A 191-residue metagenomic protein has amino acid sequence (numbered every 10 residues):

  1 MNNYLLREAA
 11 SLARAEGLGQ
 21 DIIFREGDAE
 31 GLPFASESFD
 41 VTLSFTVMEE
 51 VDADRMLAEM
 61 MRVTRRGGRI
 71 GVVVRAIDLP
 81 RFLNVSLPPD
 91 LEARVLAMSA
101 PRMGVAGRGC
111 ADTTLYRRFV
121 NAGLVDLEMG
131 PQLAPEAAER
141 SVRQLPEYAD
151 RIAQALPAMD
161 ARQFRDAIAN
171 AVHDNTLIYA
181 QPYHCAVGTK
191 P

Functional and structural regions predicted by a protein language model:
M1-L32, R55-A58: Class I SAM-dependent methyltransferase SAM/SAH-binding core
A13, L87, S141-L145: Short low-complexity, flexible loop/linker segments enriched in glycine and/or proline with clustered acidic
R25, L43, G71: Conserved Rossmann-like nucleotide-binding pocket used by diverse enzymes that bind dinucleotide cofactors
E30-T42: A short acidic, Gly/Pro-enriched loop at the edge of an enzyme's catalytic core that lines a small-molecule cofactor
D40-D54: A short SAM/SAH-binding and catalytic strip from SAM-dependent methyltransferases
D54-R69: A short glycine-rich, Lys/Arg-flanked "PGG" loop and its adjoining helix->strand segment in the class I
G71-E139: Conserved catalytic/acceptor-binding region of the Class I
G109-T114, R118-P191: Conserved Class I S-adenosyl-L-methionine
